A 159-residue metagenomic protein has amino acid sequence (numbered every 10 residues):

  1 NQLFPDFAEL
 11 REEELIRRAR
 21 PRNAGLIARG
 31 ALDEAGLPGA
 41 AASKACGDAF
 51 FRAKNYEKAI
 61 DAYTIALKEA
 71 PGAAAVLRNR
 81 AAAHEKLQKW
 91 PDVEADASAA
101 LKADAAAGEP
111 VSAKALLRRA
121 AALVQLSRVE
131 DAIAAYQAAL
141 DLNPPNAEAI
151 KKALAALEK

Functional and structural regions predicted by a protein language model:
N1-K159: Alpha-helical tetratricopeptide repeat
